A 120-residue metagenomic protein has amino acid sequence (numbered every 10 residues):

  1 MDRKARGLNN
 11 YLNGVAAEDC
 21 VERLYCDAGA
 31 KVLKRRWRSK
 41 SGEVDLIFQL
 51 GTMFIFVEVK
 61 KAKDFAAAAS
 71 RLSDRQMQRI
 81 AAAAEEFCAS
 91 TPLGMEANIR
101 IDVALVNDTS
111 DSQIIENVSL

Functional and structural regions predicted by a protein language model:
M1-R35: Acidic-basic catalytic patches of nuclease active cores, encompassing PD-(D/E)XK and other metal-cofactor nuclease
K31, F54, N98: Hydrophobic "anchor" residues on beta-strands that sit immediately upstream of conserved functional sites
K40-E43, T109-S110: Short acidic/glycine-enriched loop/turn segments that link adjacent beta-strands
V44-A68, I80: Conserved catalytic cores of phosphodiester-cleaving nucleases, focusing on short active-site segments
Q76-Q78: A short mixed-secondary-structure module that forms the rim of ligand-binding clefts
A81-L93: Metal-dependent nuclease catalytic cores in nucleic-acid-processing enzymes, especially RNase H-like/related
T91-L120: Domain-level recognition of nuclease-like catalytic cores that cleave nucleotide substrates
